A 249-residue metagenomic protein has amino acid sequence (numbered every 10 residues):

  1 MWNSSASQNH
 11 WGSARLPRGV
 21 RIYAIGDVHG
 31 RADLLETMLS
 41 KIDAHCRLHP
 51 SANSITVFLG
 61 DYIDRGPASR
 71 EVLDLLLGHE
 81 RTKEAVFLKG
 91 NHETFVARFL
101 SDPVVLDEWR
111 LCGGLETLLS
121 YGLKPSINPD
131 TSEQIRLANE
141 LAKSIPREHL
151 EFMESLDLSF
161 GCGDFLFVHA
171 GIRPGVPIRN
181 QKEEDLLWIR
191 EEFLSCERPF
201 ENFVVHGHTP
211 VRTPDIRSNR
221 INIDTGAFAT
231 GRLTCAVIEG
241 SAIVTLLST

Functional and structural regions predicted by a protein language model:
M1-L73: N-terminal active-site segment of His-dependent metallophosphoesterases
W11-R18, L48-H49, L76-E80, L158-G161 (+2 more regions): A short acidic-Thr-Gly-centered motif at the start of a beta-strand
I25-G26, V57-G60, V86-G90, F203-T209 (+1 more regions): Active-site neighborhood of phospho(di)ester-bond hydrolases with catalytic His/Asp-centered motifs
H29-G30, D64, T94, I172 (+2 more regions): Short, glycine/acidic-enriched loop or turn micro-motifs at the edges of active sites
Y62-G78, R98-V105, D215-I216: Metal-dependent catalytic neighborhoods of phosphoester/phosphodiester hydrolases
V72-T82, E148-S155: Catalytic-core regions built around general acid/base machinery
K83-E116: Active-site HxH/HxHxD metal-binding segment of metal-dependent hydrolases
S101, C112-L119, L123-N222, G226-R232 (+1 more regions): Acidic, His/Gly-enriched loop-helix segments that form or flank divalent-metal centers in metallo-dependent hydrolases
